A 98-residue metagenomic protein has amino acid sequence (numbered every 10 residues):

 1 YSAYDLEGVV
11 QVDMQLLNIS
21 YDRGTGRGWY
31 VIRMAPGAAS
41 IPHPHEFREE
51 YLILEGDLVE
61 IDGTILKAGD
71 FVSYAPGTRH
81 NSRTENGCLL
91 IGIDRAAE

Functional and structural regions predicted by a protein language model:
Y1-T25: A short, N-terminal "cap"/entry segment at the start of jelly-roll beta-barrel domains of the cupin/DSBH fold
V12, P76-E98: Ligand-binding loop in jelly-roll beta-barrel domains
L16-N18, W29-R33, E50, F71-S73: Conserved hydrophobic/aromatic beta-strand scaffold that supports enzyme active sites
A35-A38, P42-I61: Glycine- and acidic-residue-biased ligand/ion/polar-headgroup-sensing regions
P44-E46, T64-L66, T84-N86: Short glycine/proline-enriched turns and hinge-like loops at secondary-structure junctions
E60-N81: Short acidic-glycine-tyrosine-enriched beta hairpin
